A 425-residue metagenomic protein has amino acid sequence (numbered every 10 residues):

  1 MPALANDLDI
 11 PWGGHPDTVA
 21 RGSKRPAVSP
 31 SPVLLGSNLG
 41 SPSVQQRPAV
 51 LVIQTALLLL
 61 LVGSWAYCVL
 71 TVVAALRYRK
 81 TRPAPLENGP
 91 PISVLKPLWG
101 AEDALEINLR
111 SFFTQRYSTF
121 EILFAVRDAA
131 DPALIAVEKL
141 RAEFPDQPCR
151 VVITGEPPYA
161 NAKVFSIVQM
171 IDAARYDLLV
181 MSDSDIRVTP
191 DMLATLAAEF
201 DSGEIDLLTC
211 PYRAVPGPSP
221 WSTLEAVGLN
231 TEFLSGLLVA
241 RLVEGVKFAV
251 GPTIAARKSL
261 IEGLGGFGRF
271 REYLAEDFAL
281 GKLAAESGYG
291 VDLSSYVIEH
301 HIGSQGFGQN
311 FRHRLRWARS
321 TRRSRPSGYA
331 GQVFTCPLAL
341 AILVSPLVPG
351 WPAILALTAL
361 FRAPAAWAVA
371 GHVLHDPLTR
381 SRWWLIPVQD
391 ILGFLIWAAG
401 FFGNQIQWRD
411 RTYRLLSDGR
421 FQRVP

Functional and structural regions predicted by a protein language model:
A3, P11, P30, N38-N88 (+3 more regions): N-terminal membrane-anchoring/stem segments of glycan-assembly enzymes
L59-V62, V73, Q332-Q407: Membrane-embedded multi-pass helical conduit in multi-pass membrane proteins, especially envelope-biosynthetic
P90-S93, E121, A279: Cell-envelope/extracellular polymer assembly enzymes that use nucleotide-activated donors
L109-P158: Acidic donor-binding segment of Leloir-type glycosyltransferases
I167, L179: Short aromatic/hydrophobic "clamp" motif used to bind/position activated sugar donors
R175-D177, V250-L264: Conserved nucleotide-sugar donor-binding and metal-coordinating catalytic region shared by glycosyltransferases
D183-E199: Acidic donor-binding/catalytic loop of UDP-sugar-dependent glycosyltransferases, especially processive GT2
F200-F233, S259-E262, F267-G328, D418: Catalytic donor/gating beta->alpha subdomain of glycosyltransferases that bind UDP-sugars
